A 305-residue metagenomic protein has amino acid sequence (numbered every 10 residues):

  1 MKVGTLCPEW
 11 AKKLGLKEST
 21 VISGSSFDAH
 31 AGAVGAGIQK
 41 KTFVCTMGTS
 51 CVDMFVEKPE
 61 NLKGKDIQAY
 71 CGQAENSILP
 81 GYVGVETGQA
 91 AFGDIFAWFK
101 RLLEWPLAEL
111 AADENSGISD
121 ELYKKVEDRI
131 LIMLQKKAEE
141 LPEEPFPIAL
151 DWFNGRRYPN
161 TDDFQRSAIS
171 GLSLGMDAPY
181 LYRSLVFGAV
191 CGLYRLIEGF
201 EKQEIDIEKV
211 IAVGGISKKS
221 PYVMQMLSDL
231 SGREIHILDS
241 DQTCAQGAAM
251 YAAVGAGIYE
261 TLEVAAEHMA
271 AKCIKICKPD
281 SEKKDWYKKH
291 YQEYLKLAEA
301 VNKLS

Functional and structural regions predicted by a protein language model:
M1: Adenylate-forming
G4-I211, I216-S305: Active-site core segments that coordinate phosphate-bearing ligands/cofactors across diverse enzyme families
